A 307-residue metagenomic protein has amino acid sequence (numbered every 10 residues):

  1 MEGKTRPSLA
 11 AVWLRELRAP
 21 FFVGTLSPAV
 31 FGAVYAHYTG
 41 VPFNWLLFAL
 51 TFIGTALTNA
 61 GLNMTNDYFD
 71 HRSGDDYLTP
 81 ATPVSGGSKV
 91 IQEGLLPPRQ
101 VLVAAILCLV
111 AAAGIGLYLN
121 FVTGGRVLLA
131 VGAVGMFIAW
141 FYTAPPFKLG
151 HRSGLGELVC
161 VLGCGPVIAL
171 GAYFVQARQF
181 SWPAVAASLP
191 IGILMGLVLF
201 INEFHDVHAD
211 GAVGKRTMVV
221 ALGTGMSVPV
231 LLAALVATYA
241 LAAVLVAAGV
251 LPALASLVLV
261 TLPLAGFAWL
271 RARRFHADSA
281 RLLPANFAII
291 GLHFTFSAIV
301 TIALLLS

Functional and structural regions predicted by a protein language model:
M1-L46, L50, G54, P146-H151 (+1 more regions): Topogenic membrane-insertion module of multi-pass membrane proteins
V23-G32, L158-Y173, V219-T224, F287-V300: Small-residue-rich segments of transmembrane alpha-helices in multi-pass membrane proteins, especially helix faces
G40-N66, A130-F137, W182-I201: Membrane-embedded alpha-helical segments that form the functional core of polytopic membrane enzymes, especially those
L57-T82, L197-V219: Acidic (Asp/Glu-rich) catalytic motifs at the cytosolic membrane interface
T79-V122, V219-L251, I290-F294: Multi-pass membrane catalytic core of lipid/isoprenoid biosynthesis enzymes
G87-Q179: Intramembrane alpha-helical segments
V159-V207, V213, G225-P229: Functional transmembrane core segments of multi-pass inner-membrane proteins
A247-S307: Extended hydrophobic alpha-helices typical of membrane-associated regions
